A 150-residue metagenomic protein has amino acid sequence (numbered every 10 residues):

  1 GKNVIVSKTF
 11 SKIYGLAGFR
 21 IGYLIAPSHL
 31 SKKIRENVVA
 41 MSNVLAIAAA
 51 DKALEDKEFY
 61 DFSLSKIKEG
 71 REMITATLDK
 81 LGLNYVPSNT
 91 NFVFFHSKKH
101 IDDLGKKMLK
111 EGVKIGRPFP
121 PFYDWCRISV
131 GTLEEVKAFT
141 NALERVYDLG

Functional and structural regions predicted by a protein language model:
G1-N3, G112-V113: Glycine-enriched alpha-helix->loop->beta-strand junction motifs that scaffold or abut catalytic
K2, A26-L30, S97-H100, L133: Short loop segments at secondary-structure junctions
N3-D79, L83-V86: PLP-dependent aminotransferase class I/II
K8-T9, F95, I115-R117: Thr-Gly-centered strand-to-loop micro-motif
G15, F95-H96, W125-C126: Short secondary-structure boundary/hinge segments and terminal tails
G18, N89-T90, P121-D124: Short acidic/glycine-enriched loop/turn segments that link adjacent beta-strands
K68, E72, L78-E111, V130: Conserved PLP-binding catalytic core of the aspartate aminotransferase-like
K106-E111, I115, F119-G150: PLP-dependent enzyme catalytic core of the Aspartate aminotransferase-like
